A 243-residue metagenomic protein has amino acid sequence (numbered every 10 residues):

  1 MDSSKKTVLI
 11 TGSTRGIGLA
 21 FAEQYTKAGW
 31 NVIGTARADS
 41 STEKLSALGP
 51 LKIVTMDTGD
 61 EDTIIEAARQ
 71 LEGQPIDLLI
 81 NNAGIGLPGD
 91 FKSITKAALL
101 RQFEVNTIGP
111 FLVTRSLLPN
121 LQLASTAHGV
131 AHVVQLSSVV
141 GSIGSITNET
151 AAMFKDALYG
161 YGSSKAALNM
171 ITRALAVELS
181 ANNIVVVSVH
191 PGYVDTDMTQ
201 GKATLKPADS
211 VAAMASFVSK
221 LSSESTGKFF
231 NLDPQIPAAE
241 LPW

Functional and structural regions predicted by a protein language model:
I10-T11, N81, G129-S138, V185-H190: Structural signature of the Rossmann-like NAD(P)-dependent dehydrogenase/reductase core
T14-T26: N-terminal Rossmann NAD(P)H-binding glycine-rich loop of SDR-like oxidoreductase domains
K27-E43: Conserved glycine-rich Rossmann-like NAD(P)H-binding loop of the short-chain dehydrogenase/reductase
L48-D62: Rossmann-fold cofactor-recognition segment
I80, V113-L117, L121, I171-T172: Hydrophobic positions on the long internal alpha-helix of Rossmann-like NAD(P)-dependent oxidoreductase domains
I85, K92-F103, Q122-S180: Catalytic loop of short-chain dehydrogenase/reductase
A181, S188-V189, T196, Q200-W243: C-terminal helical subdomain
